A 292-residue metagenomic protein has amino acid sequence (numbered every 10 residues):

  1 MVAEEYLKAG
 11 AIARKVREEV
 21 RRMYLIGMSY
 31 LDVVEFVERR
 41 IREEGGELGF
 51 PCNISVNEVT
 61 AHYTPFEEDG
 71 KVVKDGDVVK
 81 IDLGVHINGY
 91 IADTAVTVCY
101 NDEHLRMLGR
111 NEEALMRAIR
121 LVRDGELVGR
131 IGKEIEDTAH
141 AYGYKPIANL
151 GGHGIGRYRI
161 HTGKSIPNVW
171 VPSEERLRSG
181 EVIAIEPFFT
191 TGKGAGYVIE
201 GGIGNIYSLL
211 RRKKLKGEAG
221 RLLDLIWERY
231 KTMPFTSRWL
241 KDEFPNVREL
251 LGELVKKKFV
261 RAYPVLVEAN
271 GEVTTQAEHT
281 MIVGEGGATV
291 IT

Functional and structural regions predicted by a protein language model:
M1-T292: Active-site neighborhoods and metal-handling regions in enzymes and metal-associated proteins
